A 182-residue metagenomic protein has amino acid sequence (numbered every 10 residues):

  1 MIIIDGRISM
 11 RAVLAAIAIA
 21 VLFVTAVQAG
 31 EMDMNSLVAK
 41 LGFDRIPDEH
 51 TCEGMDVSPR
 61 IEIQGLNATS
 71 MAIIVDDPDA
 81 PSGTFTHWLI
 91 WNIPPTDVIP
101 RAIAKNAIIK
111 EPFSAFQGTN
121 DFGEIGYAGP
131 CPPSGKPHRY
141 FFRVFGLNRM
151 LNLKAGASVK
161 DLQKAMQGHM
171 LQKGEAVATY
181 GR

Functional and structural regions predicted by a protein language model:
M1, I19, N92-I93: A signal for specific C-terminal beta-sheet/loop modules enriched in small/flexible residues with GP/PG/PP motifs
M1-S9: Short, Lys/Arg-enriched N-terminal segments with co-localized hydrophobic residues within the first ~10-30 amino acids
A16-V24: Bacterial N-terminal signal peptides
Q28-R182: N-terminus-centered regions that define maturation/targeting leaders and the start of the first functional domain
